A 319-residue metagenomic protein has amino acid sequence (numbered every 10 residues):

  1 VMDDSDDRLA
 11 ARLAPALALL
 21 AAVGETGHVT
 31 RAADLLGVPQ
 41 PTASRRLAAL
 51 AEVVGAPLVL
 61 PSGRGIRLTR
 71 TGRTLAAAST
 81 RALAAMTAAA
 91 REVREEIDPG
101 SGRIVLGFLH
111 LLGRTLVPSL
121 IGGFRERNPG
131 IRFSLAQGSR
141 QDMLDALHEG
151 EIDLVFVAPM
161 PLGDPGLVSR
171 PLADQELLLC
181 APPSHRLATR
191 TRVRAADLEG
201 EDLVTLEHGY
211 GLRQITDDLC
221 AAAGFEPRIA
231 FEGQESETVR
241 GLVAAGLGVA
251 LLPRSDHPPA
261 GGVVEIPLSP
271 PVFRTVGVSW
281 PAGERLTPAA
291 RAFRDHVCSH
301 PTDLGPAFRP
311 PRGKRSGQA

Functional and structural regions predicted by a protein language model:
A21-Q40, G55: Short helix-boundary/capping micro-motifs
A51-R70: A short LG(V/I)-centered, amphipathic sequence patch enriched for acidic residue(s) preceding the LG motif
S101-G163, G233: Central regulatory/effector-binding core of bacterial HTH transcription factors
L116, V264-A307: A late-sequence structural motif
S139-L144, H148-I152, A158, E207-V264: Hydrophobic hinge/microswitch elements
A158, A188, D202-A223, L286-D295 (+1 more regions): Secondary-structure junction motif
D164-P171, Q175, E237-G283: Beta-alpha-beta core module
G166-L177, A181-L203: Flexible hinge/capping segments at coil-to-helix
